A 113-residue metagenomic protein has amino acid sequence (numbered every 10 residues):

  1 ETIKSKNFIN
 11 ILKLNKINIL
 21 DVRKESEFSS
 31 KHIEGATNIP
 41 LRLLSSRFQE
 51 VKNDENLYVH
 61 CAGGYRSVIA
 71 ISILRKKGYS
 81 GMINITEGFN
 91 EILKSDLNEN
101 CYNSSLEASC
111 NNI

Functional and structural regions predicted by a protein language model:
E1-I113: Rhodanese-like catalytic fold shared by cysteine-dependent sulfurtransferases and DSP/PTP-type phosphatases
